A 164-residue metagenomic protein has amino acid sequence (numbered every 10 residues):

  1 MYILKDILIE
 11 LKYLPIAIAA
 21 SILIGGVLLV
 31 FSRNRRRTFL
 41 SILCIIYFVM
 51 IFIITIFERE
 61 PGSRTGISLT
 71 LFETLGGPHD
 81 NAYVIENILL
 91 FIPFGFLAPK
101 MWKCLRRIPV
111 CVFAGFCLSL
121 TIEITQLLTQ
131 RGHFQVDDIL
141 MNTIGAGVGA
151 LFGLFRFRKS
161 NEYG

Functional and structural regions predicted by a protein language model:
M1-R131, V136, A150-G164: Bulky hydrophobic segments
